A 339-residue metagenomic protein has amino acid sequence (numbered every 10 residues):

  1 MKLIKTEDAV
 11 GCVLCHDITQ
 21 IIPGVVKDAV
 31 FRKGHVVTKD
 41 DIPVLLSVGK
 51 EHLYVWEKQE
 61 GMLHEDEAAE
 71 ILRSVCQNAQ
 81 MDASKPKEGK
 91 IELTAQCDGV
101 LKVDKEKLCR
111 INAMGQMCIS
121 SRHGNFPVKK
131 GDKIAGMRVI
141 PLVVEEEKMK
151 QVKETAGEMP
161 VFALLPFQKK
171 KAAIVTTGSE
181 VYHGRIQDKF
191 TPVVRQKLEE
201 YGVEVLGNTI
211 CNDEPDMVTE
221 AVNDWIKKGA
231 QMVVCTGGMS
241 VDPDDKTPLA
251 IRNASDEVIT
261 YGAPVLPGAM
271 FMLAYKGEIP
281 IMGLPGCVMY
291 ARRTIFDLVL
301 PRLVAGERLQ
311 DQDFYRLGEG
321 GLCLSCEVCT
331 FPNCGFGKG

Functional and structural regions predicted by a protein language model:
M1-E88: Short, low-complexity N-terminal leaders and the immediately following helix N-cap/first helix
E7-G11, A29, A83-P86, F126-V128 (+4 more regions): Solvent-exposed alpha-helices and their adjacent loops that cap or buttress functional pockets in soluble metabolic
A29, K33, K85, V100-C118 (+2 more regions): C-terminal terminal segments
R32, T38, P43, H123 (+2 more regions): Residue-level recognition of short, solvent-exposed, well-ordered loop/turn junctions that link secondary-structure
V55-W56, M81-P86, V144-E146, E204-N208 (+1 more regions): Flexible, glycine/charged-enriched surface loops at secondary-structure junctions
Q59-F167: Extended, charged alpha/beta regions that create polyanion-binding interfaces
E158-D213, M217: Glycine-rich phosphate/diphosphate-binding loop of Rossmann-like nucleotide-binding domains
S179, L206-G337: Short glycine/threonine-rich loop/turn motifs
